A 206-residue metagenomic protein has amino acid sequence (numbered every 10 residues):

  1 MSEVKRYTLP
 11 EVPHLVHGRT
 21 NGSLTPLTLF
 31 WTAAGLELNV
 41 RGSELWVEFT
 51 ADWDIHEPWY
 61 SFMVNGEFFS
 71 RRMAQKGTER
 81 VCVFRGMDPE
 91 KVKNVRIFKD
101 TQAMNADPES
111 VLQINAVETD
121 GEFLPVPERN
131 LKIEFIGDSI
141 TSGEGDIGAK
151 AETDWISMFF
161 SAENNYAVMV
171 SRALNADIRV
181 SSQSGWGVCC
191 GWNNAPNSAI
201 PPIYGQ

Functional and structural regions predicted by a protein language model:
M1-I136, I140-A162: N-terminal secretory targeting modules
W31, A103, D107, D146 (+1 more regions): Conserved SGNH/GDSL esterase-like catalytic core that processes O-acyl groups on lipids and polysaccharides
